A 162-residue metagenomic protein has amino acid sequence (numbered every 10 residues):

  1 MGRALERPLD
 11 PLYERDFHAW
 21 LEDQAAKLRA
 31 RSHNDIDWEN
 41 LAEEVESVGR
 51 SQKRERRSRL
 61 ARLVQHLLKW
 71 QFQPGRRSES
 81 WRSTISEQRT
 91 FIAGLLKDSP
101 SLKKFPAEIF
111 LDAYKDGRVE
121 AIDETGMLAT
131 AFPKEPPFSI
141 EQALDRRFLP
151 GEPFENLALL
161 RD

Functional and structural regions predicted by a protein language model:
M1-D162: Surface/interface-facing alpha-helical segments and adjacent flexible terminal/loop regions used for partner/assembly
